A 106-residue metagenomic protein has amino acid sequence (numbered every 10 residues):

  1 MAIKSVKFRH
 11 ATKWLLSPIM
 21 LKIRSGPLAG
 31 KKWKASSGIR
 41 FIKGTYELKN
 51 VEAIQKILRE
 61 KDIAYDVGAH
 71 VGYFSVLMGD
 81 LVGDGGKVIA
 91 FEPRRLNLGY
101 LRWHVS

Functional and structural regions predicted by a protein language model:
M1-H104: S-adenosyl-L-methionine
